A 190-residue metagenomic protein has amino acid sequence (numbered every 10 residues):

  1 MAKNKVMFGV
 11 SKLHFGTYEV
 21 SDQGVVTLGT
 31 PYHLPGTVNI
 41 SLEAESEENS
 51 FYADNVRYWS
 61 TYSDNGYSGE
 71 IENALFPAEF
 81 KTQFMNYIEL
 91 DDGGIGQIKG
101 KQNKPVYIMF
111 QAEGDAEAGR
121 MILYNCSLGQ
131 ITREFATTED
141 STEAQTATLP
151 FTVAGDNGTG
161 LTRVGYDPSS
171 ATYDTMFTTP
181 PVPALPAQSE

Functional and structural regions predicted by a protein language model:
M1-I40, P186-E190: Polar/acidic, low-complexity leader/linker segments enriched in S/T/G and N/D
T27-H33, R120-C126, R163-P168: Short amphipathic beta-strand/extended segments with alternating polar/hydrophobic composition
G36, N65-G69, Q102-V106: A generic structural signal for short beta-strands and their flanking turns/coil linkers
E47-S60: Short, solvent-exposed beta-alpha or beta-beta edge segments that form flexible loop/patches at the rim of ligand
R57-K81, E143-D156: Oligomerization/assembly interface segments of phage tail-like spikes and tubes
N73-P77, A112-A116, S127-Q130, V153-N157: Beta-strand elements of well-folded, non-transmembrane domains
I88-R120: Short, acidic/charged, Gly/Pro-enriched secondary-structure junctions
C126-E190: Mixed-charge, glycine-accented linear interaction segment located at domain edges/termini
